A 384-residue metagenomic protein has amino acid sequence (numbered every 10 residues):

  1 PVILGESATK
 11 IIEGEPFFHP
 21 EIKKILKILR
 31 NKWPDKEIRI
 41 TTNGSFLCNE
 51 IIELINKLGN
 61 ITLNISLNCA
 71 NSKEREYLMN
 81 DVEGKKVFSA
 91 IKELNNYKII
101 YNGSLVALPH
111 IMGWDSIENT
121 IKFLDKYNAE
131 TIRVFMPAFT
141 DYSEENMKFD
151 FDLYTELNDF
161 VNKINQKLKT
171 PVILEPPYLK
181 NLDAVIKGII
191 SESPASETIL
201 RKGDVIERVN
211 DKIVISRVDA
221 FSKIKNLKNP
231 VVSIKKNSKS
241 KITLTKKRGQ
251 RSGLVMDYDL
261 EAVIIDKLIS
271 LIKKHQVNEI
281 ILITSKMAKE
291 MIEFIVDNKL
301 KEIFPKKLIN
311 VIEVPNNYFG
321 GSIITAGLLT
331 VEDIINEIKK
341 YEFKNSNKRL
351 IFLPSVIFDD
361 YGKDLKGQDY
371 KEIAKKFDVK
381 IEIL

Functional and structural regions predicted by a protein language model:
P1-L63, N71-K73, E93-Y97: Conserved Radical SAM active-site core
L4, K85-E145, E156-E175: Conserved C-terminal portion of the radical SAM core fold that forms the substrate/S-adenosylmethionine-binding
K23-R30, L58-N64, G113-E130, I186-P194: Short, electropositive alpha-helical surface patch
N43, L282-A288, L353-I357, Y361: Structural motif
F160-T170, E175-N181, A220-D259: PDZ-domain C-terminal substructure recognizer with occasional recognition of PDZ-binding tails
V172-K202: PDZ/PDZ-like groove recognition
A195-R217: Conserved PDZ fold ligand-binding element
L271-V331, I335: Redox- and metal-dependent alpha/beta enzyme cores, enriched for Fe-S-associated oxidoreductases and cofactor-handling
